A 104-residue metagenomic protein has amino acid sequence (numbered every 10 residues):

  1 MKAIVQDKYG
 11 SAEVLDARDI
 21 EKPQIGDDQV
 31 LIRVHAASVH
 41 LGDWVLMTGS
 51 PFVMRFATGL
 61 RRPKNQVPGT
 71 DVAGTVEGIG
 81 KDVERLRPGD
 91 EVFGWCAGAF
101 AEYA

Functional and structural regions predicted by a protein language model:
M1-I4: Short structural boundary motif marking the start of a folded domain
Q6, M47, E77-G78: Short beta-strand-to-turn element immediately C-terminal to the catalytic PLP-Schiff-base lysine in fold type I
Q6-K8, W95: A generic structural motif
G10-L15, L41-G42: Short N-terminal binding/cap micro-motifs at the start of the first secondary-structure element
L15-D16, R62: A short, acidic/glycine-rich surface segment
E21-V39, F52-G98: Glycine-rich beta-strand-centered segment in the early N-terminal region that forms part of a ligand/cofactor-binding
W44-M54: Short Gly/aromatic-enriched secondary-structure transition segments
A99-A104: Short, Lys/Arg- and Gly-enriched loop/turn segments at beta-strand edges
